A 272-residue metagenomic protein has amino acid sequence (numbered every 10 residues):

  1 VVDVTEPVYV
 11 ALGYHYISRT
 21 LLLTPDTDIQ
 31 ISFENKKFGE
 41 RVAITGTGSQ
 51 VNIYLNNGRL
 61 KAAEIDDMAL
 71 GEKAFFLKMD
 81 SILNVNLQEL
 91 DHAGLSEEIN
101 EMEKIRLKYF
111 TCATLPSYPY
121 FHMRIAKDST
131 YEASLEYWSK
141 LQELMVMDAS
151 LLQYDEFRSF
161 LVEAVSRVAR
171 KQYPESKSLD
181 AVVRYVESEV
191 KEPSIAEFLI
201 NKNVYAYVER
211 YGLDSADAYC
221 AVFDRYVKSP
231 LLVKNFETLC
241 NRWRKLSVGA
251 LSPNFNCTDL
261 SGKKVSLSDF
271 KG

Functional and structural regions predicted by a protein language model:
V1-M102, R106, S117, A126: A non-transmembrane, solvent-exposed segment enriched in polar/low-complexity residues
H92-L95, V186-K191, F223-P230: Solenoid-like repeat scaffolds
E97-Y109, A221, K234-T238: Short, charged, amphipathic alpha-helical segments
K104-A164: Extended amphipathic alpha-helical segments with heptad-repeat/coiled-coil character used for oligomerization, fusion
M123-Q142, S176-E187, L213-D224, P253-N254: Alpha-helical repeat scaffolds
M147-A218, N235: Long, charge-rich alpha-helical interaction segments
K234-S268: N-terminal "domain-start" segment that seeds a small globular fold
K271-G272: Conserved redox-active cysteine motifs that mediate thiol-disulfide chemistry, especially di-cysteine Cys-X(1-2)-Cys
